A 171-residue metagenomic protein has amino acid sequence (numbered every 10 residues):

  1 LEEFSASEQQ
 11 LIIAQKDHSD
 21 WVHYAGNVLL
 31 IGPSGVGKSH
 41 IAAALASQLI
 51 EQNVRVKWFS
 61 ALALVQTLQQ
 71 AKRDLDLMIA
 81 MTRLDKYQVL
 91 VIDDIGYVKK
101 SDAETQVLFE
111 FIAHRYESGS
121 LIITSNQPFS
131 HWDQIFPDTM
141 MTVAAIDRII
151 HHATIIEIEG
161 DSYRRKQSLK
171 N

Functional and structural regions predicted by a protein language model:
L1-S19: N-terminal pre-Walker A segment at the start of P-loop NTPase domains
V22-V28: Pre-Walker A (Motif I) flank of P-loop NTPase domains
I31: Residues at the beta-strand->loop junction immediately N-terminal to the Walker
S34: The conserved Walker
K38: Conserved lysine of the Walker
I41, L45: Hydrophobic positions on the alpha1 helix immediately C-terminal to the Walker A/P-loop
R55, F59, L64-A71, L75-K86 (+1 more regions): Replace "adjacent to P-loop NTPase cores in ATP/GTP-dependent enzymes" with "adjacent to NTP-binding cores
